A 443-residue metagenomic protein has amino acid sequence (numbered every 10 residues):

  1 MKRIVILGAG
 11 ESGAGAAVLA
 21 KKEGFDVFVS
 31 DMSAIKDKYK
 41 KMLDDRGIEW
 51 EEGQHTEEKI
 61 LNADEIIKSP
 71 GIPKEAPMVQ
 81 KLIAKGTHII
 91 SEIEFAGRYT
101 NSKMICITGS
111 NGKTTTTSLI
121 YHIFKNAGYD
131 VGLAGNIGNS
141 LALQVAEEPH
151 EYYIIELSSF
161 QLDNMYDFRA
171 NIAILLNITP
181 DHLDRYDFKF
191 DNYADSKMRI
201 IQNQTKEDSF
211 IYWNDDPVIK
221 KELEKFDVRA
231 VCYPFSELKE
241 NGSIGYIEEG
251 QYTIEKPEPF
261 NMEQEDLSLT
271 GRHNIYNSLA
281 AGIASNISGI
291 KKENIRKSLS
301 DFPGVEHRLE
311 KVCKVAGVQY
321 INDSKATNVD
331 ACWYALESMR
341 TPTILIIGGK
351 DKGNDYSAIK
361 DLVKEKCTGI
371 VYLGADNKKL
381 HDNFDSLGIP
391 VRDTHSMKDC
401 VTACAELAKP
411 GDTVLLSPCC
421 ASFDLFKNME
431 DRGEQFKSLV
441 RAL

Functional and structural regions predicted by a protein language model:
M1-S91, F95, T270, D382 (+1 more regions): N-terminal leader/targeting and accessory segments in enzymes
R3, G13-E23, M262-C367: Nucleotide phosphate-binding/pyrophosphate-handling subdomain across enzymes that bind or process nucleotide phosphates
G10, S33, I137, D216 (+1 more regions): Residues in the short beta-alpha loop(s) of Rossmann-like NAD(P)-binding domains
K21-K22, E58-L61, P70-N214, V218-R229 (+2 more regions): Phosphate-binding loop of NTP-binding sites
D26-M32, F210-N214, I346-I347, K366-A375: Short internal beta-strands
V27-D31, G132-L133, I154, P234 (+1 more regions): Short beta-strand "acidic-cap" motif of Rossmann-like dinucleotide-binding folds
Y39-K41, S357-D412: C-terminal helical cap/extension that packs against the catalytic core of soluble nucleotide-cofactor enzymes
E51-Q54, I90-E94, D227-Y246, S298-S300 (+2 more regions): Beta-strand->loop->alpha-helix junctions that form or flank phosphate-binding loops in nucleotide-handling enzymes
